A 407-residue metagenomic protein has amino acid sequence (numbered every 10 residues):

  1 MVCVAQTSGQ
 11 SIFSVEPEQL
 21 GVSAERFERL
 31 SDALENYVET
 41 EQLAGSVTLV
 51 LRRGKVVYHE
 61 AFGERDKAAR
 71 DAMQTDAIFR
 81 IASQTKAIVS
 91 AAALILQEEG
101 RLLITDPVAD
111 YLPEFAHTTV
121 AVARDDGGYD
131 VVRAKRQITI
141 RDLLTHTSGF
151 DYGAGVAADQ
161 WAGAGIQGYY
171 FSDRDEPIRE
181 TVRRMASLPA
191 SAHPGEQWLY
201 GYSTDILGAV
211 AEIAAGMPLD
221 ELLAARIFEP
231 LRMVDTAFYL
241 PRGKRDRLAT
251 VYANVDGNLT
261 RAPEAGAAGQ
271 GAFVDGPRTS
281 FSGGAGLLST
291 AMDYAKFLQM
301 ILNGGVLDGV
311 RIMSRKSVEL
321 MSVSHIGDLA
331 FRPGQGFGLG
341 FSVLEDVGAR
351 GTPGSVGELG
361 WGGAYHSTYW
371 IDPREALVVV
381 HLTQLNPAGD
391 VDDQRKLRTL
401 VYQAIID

Functional and structural regions predicted by a protein language model:
M1-C3: Bacterial N-terminal signal peptides
F13, D110-P113, H117-V356: Short, surface-exposed loop or secondary-structure junction motifs that flank catalytic or metal-binding residues
S14-I81, R101-L103, H117-A123, Y129 (+3 more regions): Short, conserved catalytic-motif segment at the N-terminal edge
E28-E35, G54, F79-Y111, A116 (+3 more regions): Active-site SXXK
G63-R65, G266, L385: A generic structural motif
S355-R374: Low-complexity, glycine/alanine/valine/leucine- and proline-rich hydrophobic stretches
Y369-W370, A376-L385: Short, well-ordered beta-strand elements
